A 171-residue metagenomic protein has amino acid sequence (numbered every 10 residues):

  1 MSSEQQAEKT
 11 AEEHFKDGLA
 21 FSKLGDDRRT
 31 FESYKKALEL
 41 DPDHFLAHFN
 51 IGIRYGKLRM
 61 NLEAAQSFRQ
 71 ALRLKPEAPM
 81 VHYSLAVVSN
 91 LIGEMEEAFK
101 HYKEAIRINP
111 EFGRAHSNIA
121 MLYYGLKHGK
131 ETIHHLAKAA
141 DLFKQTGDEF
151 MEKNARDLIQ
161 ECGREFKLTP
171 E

Functional and structural regions predicted by a protein language model:
M1-A11, I133-E171: Terminal, low-structured helical/coil segments at or just beyond the last alpha-helical repeat
A11-E12, F45-L46, P79-M80, G113-R114 (+1 more regions): Helix-start (N-cap) detector for alpha-helical repeat units in TPR-like alpha-solenoids, especially tetratricopeptide
L24-K36, K57-Q70, I92-E104, L126-K138 (+3 more regions): Structural signature of tandem alpha-helical TPR/SEL1-like repeats, specifically the intra-repeat loop/turn
K36-K57: Short, charge-rich amphipathic alpha-helical segments embedded in non-transmembrane helical bundles/solenoids
